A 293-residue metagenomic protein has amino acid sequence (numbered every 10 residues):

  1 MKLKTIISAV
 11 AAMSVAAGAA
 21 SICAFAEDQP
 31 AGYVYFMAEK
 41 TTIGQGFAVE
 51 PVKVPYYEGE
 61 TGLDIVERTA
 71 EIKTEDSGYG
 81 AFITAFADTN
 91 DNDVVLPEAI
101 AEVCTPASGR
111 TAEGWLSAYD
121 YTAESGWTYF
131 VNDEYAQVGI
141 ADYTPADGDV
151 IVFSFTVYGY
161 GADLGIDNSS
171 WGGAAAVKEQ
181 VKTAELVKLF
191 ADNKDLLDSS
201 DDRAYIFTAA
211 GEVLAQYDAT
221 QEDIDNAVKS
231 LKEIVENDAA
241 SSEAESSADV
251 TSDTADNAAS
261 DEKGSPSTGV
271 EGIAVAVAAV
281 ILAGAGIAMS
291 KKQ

Functional and structural regions predicted by a protein language model:
M1, M13-V15, M37, M289: Detector for methionine-enriched segments
M1-I6, K292-Q293: Short, Lys/Arg-enriched, disordered terminal segments
K4-S14, V275-V277: Sec-dependent N-terminal signal peptides
T5-S8, G18, C23-S267: Ubiquitin-like/PB1-type beta-grasp interaction modules and other compact soluble beta-rich domains
A11-A19, G269, I281-L282: Hydrophobic core
A20-C23, A288-K292: Structural signature of transmembrane alpha-helix termini at the membrane-water interface
V270-K291: A cross-kingdom C-terminal cell-surface attachment/processing module
